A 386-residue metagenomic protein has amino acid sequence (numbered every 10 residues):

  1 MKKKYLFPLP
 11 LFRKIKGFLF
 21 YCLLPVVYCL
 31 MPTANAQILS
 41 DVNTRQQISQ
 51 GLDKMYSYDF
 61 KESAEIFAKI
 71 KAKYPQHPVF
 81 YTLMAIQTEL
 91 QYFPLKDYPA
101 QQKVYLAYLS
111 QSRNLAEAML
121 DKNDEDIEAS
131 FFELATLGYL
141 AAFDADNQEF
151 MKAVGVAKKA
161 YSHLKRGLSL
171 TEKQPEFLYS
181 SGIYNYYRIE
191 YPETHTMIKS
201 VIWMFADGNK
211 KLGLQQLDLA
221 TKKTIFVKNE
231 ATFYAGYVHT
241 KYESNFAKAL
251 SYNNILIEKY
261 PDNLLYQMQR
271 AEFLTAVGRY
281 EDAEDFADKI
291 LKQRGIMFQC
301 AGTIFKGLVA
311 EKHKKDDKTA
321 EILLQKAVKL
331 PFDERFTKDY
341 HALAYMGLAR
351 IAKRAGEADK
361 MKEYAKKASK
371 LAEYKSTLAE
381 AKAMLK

Functional and structural regions predicted by a protein language model:
Q37-I38, K71-P75, I202-D207, T221-I225 (+4 more regions): Solenoid-like repeat scaffolds
T44-Q46, K54, Y58-A64, I86-I127 (+5 more regions): Short coil/linker segments at helix-helix boundaries
S49, L83, L90, F132 (+7 more regions): "A position-specific structural signal for the A-helix of alpha-solenoid helical repeats
F60, F150, A157, K210 (+4 more regions): TPR-repeat structural position
F80, A129, F177, E230-A231 (+5 more regions): TPR alpha-solenoid repeat register
Y161, F205-N209, L214, I322-K329 (+2 more regions): TPR/TPR-like (Sel1-like) alpha-helical repeat modules
A231-K241, M268-G278, D288-K292, F298-E334: Alpha-helical adaptor scaffolds
